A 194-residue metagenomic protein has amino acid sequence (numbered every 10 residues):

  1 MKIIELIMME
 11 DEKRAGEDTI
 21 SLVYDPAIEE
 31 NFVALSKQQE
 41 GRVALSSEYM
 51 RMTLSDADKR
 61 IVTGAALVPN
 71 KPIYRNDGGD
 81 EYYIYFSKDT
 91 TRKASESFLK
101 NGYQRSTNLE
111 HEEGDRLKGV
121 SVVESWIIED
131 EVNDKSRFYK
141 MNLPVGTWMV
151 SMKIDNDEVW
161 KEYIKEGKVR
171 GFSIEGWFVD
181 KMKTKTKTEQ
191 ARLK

Functional and structural regions predicted by a protein language model:
M1-K194: Signature of dsDNA virion morphogenesis modules
